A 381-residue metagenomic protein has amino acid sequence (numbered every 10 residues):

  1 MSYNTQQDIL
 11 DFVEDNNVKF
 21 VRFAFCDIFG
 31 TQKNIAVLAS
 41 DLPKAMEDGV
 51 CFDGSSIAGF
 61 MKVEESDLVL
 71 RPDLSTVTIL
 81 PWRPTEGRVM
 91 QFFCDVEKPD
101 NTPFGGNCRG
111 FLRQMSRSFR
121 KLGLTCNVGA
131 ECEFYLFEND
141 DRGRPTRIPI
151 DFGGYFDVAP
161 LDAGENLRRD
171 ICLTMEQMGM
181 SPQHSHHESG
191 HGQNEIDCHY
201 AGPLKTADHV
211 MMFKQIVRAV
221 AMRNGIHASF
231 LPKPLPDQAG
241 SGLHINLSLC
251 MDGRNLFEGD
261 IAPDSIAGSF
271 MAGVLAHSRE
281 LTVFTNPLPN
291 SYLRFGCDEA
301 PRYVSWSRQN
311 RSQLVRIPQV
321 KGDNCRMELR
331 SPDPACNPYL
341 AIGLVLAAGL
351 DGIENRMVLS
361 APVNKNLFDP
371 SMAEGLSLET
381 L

Functional and structural regions predicted by a protein language model:
M1-L381: Glycine-rich, acidic/polar active-site loops that bind/position phosphate-bearing ligands
